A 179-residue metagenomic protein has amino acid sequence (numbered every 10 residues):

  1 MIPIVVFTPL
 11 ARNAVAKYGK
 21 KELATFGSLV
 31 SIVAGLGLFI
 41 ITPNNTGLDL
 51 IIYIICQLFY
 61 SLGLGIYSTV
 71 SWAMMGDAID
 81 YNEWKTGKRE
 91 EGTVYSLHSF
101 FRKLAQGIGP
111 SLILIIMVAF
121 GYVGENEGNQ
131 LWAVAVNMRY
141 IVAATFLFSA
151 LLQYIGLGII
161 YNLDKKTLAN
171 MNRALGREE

Functional and structural regions predicted by a protein language model:
M1-E179: Membrane-embedded alpha-helical bundles of multi-pass transporters/translocases, especially carrier/permease families
